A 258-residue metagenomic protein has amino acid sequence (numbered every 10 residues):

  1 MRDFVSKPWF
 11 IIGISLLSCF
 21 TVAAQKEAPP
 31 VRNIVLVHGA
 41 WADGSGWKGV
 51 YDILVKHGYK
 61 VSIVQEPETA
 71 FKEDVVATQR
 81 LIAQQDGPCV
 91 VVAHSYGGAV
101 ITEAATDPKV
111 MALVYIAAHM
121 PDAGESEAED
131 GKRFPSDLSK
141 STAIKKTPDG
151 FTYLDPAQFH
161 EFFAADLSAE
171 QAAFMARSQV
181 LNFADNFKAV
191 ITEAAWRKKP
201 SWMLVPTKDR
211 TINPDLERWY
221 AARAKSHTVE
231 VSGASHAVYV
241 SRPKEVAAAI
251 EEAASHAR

Functional and structural regions predicted by a protein language model:
W9-C19: Bacterial N-terminal signal peptides
E27-G87: Active-site catalytic motif of lipid deacylating hydrolases and related acyltransferases
V92-G97, I101: Gly/Ala-rich beta-loop-alpha elbow adjacent to hydrolase catalytic centers
K109-P156, F183, F187: Flexible "cap/lid" loop of the alpha/beta hydrolase fold
A176-A195: Active-site nucleophile elbow and catalytic-triad environment of alpha/beta-hydrolase enzymes
M203-V205: Short beta-strand/loop motif that positions the catalytic acidic residue of the alpha/beta-hydrolase fold
T207-A234, V240: Conserved loop-alpha-helix segment in the C-terminal half of the alpha/beta-hydrolase fold that carries the catalytic
H227-R258: Catalytic active-site module of serine/aspartate enzymes centered on a nucleophile-bearing elbow/loop
